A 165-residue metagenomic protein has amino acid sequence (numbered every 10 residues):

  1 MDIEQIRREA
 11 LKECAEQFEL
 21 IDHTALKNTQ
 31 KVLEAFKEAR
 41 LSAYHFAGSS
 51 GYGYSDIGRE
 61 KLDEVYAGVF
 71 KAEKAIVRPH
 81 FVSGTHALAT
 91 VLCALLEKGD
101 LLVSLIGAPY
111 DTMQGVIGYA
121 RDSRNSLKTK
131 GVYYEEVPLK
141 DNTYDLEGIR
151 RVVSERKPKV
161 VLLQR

Functional and structural regions predicted by a protein language model:
M1-A39: N-terminal glycine-rich, Lys/His-bearing helix-loop that initiates the first secondary-structure elements of many
A35-G84: Conserved N-terminal alpha-helix of the aminotransferase class I/II PLP-enzyme fold
L62, Y66, V91-L92, D145-I149: Generic hydrophobic alpha-helical segments
A75-L101, P109-G115, Y119: Conserved beta-loop-alpha segment that forms the PLP phosphate-binding cup at the N-terminus of a helix
I106: N-terminal Rossmann-like NAD(P) cofactor-binding subdomain of oxidoreductases, focused on the glycine-rich
D111-Q114, Y119-R165: PLP-dependent aminotransferase-class I/II
